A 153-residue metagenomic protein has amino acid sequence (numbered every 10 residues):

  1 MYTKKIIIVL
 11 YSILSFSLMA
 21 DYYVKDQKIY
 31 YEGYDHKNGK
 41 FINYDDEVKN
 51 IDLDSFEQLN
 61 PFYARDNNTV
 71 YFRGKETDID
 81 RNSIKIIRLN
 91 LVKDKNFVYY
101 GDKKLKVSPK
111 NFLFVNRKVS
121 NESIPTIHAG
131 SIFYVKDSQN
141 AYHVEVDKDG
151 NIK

Functional and structural regions predicted by a protein language model:
Y2-S15: Sec-dependent N-terminal signal peptides
L18-K153: Non-catalytic tandem-repeat scaffold regions and their flanking low-complexity/translocation tails
